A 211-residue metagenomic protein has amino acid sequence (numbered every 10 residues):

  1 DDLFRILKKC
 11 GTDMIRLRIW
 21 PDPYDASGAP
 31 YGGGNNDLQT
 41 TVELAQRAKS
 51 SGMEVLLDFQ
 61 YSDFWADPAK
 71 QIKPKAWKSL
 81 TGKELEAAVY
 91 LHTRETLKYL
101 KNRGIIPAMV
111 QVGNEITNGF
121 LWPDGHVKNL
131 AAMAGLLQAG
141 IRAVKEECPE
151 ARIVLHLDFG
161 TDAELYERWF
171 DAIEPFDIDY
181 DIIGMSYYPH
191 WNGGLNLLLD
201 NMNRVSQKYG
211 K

Functional and structural regions predicted by a protein language model:
D1, S206-K211: Short, intrinsically disordered, charge-balanced linker/junction segments flanking boundaries in proteins
D1-E54, Q60-A88, G184: N-terminal substrate-binding region of glycoside hydrolase catalytic domains
T12, M53, I105, P149 (+1 more regions): Short phosphate-binding/catalytic loops that engage adenosine nucleotides
I15-L17, V55-F59, A108-V112, I153-L155 (+2 more regions): Hydrophobic faces of well-ordered beta-strands that scaffold small-molecule active sites in alpha/beta enzyme cores
W20, E115, Y188: Flexible loop residues that form catalytic and substrate-binding hotspots at small-molecule/glycan-binding clefts
Y31, L38-Q39, A66-I173, I178-Y180 (+1 more regions): Active-site cleft segment of glycoside hydrolase catalytic domains centered on the general acid/base Glu
Y61, N118, P189: Short, glycine/acidic-enriched loop or turn micro-motifs at the edges of active sites
L121, M185-Y188: A broad detector of the eukaryotic-type serine/threonine protein kinase catalytic domain
